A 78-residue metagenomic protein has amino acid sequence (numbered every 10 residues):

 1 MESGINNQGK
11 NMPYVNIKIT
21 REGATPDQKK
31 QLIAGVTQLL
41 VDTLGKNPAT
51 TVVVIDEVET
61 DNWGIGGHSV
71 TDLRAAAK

Functional and structural regions predicted by a protein language model:
M1-N11: Short, Lys/Arg-enriched N-terminal segments with co-localized hydrophobic residues within the first ~10-30 amino acids
N7-G9, K18, A49, R74: Intrinsic disorder/low-complexity detector
M12-P26, K30: N-terminal acidic leader/helix
I19, V41, T60-W63: Short glycine- and Lys/Arg-enriched binding-loop motifs that mark or flank ligand-binding interfaces
R21-G23, L73-K78: Short, surface-exposed, charge-dense and proline/glycine-enriched linear segments
A24, Q28-D56: Amphipathic, hydrophobic secondary-structure cores in small proteins
T37-L39, G66, K78: Juxtamembrane helix-loop transition sites at the ends of transmembrane segments in multi-pass membrane proteins
T50-V52, E57-A76: C-terminal structural segments of small proteins and small subunits
